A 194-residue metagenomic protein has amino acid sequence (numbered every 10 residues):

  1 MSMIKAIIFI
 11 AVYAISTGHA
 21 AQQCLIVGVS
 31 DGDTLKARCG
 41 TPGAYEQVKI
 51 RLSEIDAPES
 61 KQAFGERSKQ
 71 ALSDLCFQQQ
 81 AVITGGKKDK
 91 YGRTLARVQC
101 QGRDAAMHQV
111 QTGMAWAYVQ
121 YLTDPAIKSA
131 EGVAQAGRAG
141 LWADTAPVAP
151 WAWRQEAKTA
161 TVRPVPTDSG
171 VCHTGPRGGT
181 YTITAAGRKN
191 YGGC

Functional and structural regions predicted by a protein language model:
S2-A11, I15-C194: Small beta-barrel nucleic-acid-binding modules, primarily SNase/OB-fold domains and secondarily Tudor-like barrels
